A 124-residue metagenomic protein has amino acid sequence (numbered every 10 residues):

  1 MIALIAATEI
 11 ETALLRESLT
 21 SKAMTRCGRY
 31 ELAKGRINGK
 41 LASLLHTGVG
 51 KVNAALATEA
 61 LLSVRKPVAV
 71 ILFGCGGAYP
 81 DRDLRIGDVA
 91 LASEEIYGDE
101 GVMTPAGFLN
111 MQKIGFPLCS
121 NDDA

Functional and structural regions predicted by a protein language model:
M1-E59, R65: N-terminal short beta-loop-beta anion/metal-coordinating cradle
T12-A13, K51-A54, A78-R82, D99-E100: Short active-site-adjacent helix-start/loop capping segments
A54-K66, Y79-A90: Extended, folded domain segments that form the structural surfaces/walls around functional sites
V68-I71: Structural motif
P80-A124: Mid-sequence, gly/pro-rich, charge-dense loop/helix-turn segments that line enzyme active sites
